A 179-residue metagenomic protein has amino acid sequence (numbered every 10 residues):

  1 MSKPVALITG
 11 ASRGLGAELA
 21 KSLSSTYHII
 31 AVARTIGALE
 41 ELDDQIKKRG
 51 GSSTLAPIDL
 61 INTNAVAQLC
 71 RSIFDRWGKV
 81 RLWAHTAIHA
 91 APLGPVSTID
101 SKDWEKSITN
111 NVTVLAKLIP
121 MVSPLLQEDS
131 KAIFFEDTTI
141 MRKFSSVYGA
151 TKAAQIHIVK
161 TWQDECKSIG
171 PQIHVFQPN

Functional and structural regions predicted by a protein language model:
T9, V80-I88, N111, F134 (+1 more regions): Rossmann-fold scaffold of SDR-type NAD(P)-dependent oxidoreductases
S12-R13: Conserved glycine-rich cofactor-binding loop
S22, R71, D75, N110-S130 (+1 more regions): Amphipathic alpha-helical dimer-interface segment in Rossmann-like NAD(P)H-dependent oxidoreductases
T26-E41: Conserved glycine-rich Rossmann-like NAD(P)H-binding loop of the short-chain dehydrogenase/reductase
K48-T63: Rossmann-fold cofactor-recognition segment
A67, I88-D103: Conserved mid-core segment of classical short-chain dehydrogenase/reductases
S97-A116, Q155: Catalytic Tyr-X3-Lys loop
S130-K167: Catalytic loop of short-chain dehydrogenase/reductase
